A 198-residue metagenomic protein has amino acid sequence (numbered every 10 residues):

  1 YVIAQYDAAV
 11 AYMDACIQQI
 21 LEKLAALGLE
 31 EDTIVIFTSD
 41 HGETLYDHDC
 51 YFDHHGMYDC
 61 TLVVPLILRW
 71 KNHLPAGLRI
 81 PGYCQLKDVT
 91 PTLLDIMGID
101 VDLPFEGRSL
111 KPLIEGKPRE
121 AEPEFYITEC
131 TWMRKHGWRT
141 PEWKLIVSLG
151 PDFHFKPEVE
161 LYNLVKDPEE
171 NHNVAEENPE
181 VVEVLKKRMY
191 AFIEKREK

Functional and structural regions predicted by a protein language model:
Y1-Q5, W70-L74, V165-N171: Short glycine/proline-rich turn/loop motifs
Y1-T33, I96, E183, F192 (+1 more regions): A long, amphipathic alpha-helix that forms part of the scaffold/cap immediately adjacent to metal-dependent active
I3-M13, L29, G56-V64, L74-P91 (+3 more regions): A short beta-strand-to-alpha-helix junction
I17, V35, D40, P65-L66 (+5 more regions): Generic structural signal for small/hydrophobic residues in well-ordered secondary structure, especially within
E22-L78, Q85: Histidine-centered active-site microenvironments of extracellular/periplasmic hydrolases and transferases
H41-D47, D88-T90, D95-E160, L164 (+1 more regions): C-terminal cap/loop subdomain of S1 sulfatases and analogous C-terminal strand-loop tails that border
P65, R69, M189-K198: A short, conserved beta-to-alpha structural element at the edge of catalytic cores that scaffolds binding
H172-E180: Active-site-proximal N-terminal segment of extracellular/periplasmic enzymes that hydrolyze or transfer
